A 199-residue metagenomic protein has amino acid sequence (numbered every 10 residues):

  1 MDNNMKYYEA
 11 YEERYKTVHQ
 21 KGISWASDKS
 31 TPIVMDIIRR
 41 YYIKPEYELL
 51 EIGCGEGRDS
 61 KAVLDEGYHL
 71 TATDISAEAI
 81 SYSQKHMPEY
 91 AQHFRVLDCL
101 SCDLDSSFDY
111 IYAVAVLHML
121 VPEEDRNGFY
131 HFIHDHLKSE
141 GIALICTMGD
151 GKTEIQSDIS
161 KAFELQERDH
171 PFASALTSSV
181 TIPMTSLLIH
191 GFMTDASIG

Functional and structural regions predicted by a protein language model:
M1-P45, L49-D103, I142-G199: Class I (Rossmann-like) S-adenosyl-L-methionine-dependent methyltransferase catalytic domain, capturing the SAM-binding
Y112: A conserved beta-strand element that flanks and buttresses the S-adenosyl-L-methionine
A115-M119: Short catalytic micro-motifs in class I SAM-dependent methyltransferases
P122-E124: Conserved catalytic-core motifs of eukaryotic protein kinase domains, centered on the activation segment
N127-S139: A short glycine-rich, Lys/Arg-flanked "PGG" loop and its adjoining helix->strand segment in the class I
